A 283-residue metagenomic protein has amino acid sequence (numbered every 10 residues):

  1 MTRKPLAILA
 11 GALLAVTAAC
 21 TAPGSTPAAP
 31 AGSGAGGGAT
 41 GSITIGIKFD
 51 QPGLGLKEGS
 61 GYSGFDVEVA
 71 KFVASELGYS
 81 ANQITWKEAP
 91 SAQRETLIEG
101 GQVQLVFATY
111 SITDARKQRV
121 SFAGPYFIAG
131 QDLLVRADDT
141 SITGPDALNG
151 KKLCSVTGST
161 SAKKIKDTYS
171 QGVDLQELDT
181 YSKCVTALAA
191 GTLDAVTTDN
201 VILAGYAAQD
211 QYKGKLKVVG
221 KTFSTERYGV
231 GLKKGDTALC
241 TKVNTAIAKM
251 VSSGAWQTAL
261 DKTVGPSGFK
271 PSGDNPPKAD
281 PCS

Functional and structural regions predicted by a protein language model:
A15-A19: C-terminal motif of bacterial Sec signal peptides marking the signal peptidase cleavage site
C20-P30: Bacterial lipoprotein signal-peptidase II cleavage site
T21, E68, S75-E76, D139 (+2 more regions): Extended ligand-binding regions for polar small-molecule ligands
A29-V106: Extracytoplasmic small-molecule ligand-binding "clamshell" domains of the periplasmic binding protein/Venus flytrap
K48-F49, F127-V135, A208-T245, P266-S283: Periplasmic-binding protein-like
I84-A147: Acidic, polar ligand-binding/catalytic clefts
I84-T96, T140-S141, Q176-T186, A190 (+1 more regions): Short helix-initiation/N-cap motifs at beta->coil->alpha
T109-Q118, K166, A189, D194-T225: A ligand-binding cleft/hinge motif common to bilobed small-molecule-binding domains
